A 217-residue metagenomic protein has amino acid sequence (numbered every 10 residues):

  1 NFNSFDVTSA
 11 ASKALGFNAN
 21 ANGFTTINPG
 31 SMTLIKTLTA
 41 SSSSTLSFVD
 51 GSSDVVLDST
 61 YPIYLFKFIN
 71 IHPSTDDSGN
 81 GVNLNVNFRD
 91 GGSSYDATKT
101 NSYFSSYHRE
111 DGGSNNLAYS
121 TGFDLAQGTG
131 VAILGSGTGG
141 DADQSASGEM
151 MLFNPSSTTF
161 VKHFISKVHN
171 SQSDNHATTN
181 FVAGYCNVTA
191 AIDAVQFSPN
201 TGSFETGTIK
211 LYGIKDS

Functional and structural regions predicted by a protein language model:
N1-V7: Extracellular/surface-exposed low-complexity repeats and stalk/linker segments enriched in Gly/Pro and small polar
N3, S12, N18-A19, N28-S217: Surface-exposed molecular-recognition determinants
F24-T26: Residues on the lipid-exposed face of transmembrane beta-strands in outer-membrane beta-barrel proteins
